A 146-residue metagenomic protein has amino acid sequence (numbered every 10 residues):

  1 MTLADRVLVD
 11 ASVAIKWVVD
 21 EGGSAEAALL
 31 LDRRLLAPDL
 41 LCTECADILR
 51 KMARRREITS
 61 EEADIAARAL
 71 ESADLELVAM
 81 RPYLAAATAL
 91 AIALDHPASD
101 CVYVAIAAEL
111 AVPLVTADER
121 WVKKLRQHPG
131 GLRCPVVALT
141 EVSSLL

Functional and structural regions predicted by a protein language model:
M1-L40, R55-D64: Short, well-structured N-terminal submotif of metal-dependent ribonuclease cores
M1-T2, V104, A108-L146: Acidic, PIN/NYN-like endoribonuclease modules and their adjacent C-terminal/linker elements
L3-D5, R33-L35, L75, E109-L114: Short active-site oxyanion
V13-A14, L41, P82-Y83, Y103 (+1 more regions): Alpha-helix capping/helix-boundary segments
P38, S99, A117: Replace "coordinates the UDP/GDP/TDP-sugar" with "coordinates nucleotide-activated sugar donors
E44, A86, K123-K124: Phosphate- and divalent-cation-binding pockets in alpha/beta enzyme and binding domains that engage nucleotide-derived
D47-R54, A108-E109: Short glycine/serine- and small hydrophobic-enriched flexible loop segments
A63-A93: Acidic catalytic patch
